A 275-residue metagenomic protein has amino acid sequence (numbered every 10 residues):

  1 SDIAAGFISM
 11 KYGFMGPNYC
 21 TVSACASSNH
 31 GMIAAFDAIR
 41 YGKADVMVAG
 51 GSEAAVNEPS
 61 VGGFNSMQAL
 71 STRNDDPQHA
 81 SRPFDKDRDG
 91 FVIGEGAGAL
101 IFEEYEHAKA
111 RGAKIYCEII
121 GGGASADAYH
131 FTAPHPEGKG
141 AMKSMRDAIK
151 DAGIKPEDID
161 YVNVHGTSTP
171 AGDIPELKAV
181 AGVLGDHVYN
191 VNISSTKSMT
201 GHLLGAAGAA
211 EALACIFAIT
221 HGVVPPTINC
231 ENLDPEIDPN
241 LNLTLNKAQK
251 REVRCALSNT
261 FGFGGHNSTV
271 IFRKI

Functional and structural regions predicted by a protein language model:
S1-A24, S52-V61, P156-G172: Conserved beta-ketoacyl condensing-enzyme motif
S1-A34, K43, S66-V92, V180-A209: Conserved catalytic cysteine-centered active-site region of acyl-thioester-dependent Claisen-condensing enzymes
I8, S28, A35, F64 (+6 more regions): Conserved small-residue
M10, L100-E104, K150, A181 (+1 more regions): Short beta-strand-to-turn element immediately C-terminal to the catalytic PLP-Schiff-base lysine in fold type I
N18-S23, A44-S52, K114-G122, E157-V164 (+2 more regions): Beta-strand segments within the central parallel beta-sheet cores of soluble alpha/beta enzyme folds
A54-S81, G123-K143, T167-V180, A206 (+1 more regions): Active-site-adjacent elements of ketosynthase-type condensing enzymes
D75-A152, Y161: Condensing-enzyme catalytic core mediating Claisen C-C bond formation in acyl metabolism
A152-D158, Y189, D238-I275: Flexible, low-complexity linker/loop segments at domain and module junctions
